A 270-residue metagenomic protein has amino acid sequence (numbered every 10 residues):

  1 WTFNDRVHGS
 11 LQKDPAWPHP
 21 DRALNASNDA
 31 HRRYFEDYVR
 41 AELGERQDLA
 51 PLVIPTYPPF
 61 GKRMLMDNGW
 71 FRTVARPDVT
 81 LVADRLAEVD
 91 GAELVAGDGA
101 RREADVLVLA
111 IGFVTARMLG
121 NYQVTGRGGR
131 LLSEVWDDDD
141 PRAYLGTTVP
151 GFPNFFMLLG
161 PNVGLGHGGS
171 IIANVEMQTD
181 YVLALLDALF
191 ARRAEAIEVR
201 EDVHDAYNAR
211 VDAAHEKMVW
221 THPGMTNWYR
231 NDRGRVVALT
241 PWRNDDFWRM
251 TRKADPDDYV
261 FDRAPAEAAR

Functional and structural regions predicted by a protein language model:
W1-R270: N-terminal FAD-binding dinucleotide-binding subdomain shared by FAD-dependent oxidases/monooxygenases
